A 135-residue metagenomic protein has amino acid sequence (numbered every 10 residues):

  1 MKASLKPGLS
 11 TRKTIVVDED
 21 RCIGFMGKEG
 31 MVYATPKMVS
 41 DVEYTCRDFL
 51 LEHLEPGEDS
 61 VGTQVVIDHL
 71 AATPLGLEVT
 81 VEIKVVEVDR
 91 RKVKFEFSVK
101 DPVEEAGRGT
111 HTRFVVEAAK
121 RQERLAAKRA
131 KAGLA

Functional and structural regions predicted by a protein language model:
M1-A34: Catalytic strand-loop segment that frames the active site of acyl-thioester-processing enzymes
K6-R12, K37, Q64, E78-T80 (+2 more regions): Intrinsic-disorder/low-complexity, polar/charged segments enriched in Ser/Thr/Lys/Arg/Asp/Glu/Gln
T11-I15, V65-H69, I83, F97 (+1 more regions): A structural signal for short, well-ordered beta-strand segments
D48-T80: Hydrophobic beta-strand-centered segment that forms part of the acyl-chain substrate-binding groove
V85-A135: HotDog/MaoC-like acyl-thioester-processing domains
